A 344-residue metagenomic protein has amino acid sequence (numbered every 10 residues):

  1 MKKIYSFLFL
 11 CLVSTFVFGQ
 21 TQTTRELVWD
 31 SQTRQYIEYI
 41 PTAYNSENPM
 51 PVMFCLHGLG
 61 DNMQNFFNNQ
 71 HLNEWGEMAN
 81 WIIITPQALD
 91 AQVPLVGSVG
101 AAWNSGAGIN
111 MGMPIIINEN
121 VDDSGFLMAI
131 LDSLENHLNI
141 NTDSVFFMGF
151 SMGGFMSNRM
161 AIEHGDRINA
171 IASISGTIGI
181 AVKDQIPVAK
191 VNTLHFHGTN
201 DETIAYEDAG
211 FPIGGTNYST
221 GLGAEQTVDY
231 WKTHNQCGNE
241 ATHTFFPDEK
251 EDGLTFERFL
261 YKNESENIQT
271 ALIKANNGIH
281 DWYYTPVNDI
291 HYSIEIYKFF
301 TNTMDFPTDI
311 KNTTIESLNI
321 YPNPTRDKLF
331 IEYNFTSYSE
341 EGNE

Functional and structural regions predicted by a protein language model:
M1-T21, I310-E316, N323: Bacterial Sec-dependent N-terminal signal peptides
V17-V52, Q64-Q70, M78, E119 (+6 more regions): A domain-start/cap signature at the N-terminus of enzymes
Y44-P94, I168, I180-A181, T203-A205 (+1 more regions): Short substrate-entry loop that stabilizes the transition state in hydrolases
F54-G58, S175, H197-G198, N276: The conserved beta1-alpha1 loop
A107-L138: Alpha/beta-hydrolase active-site loop
N169-L254, L260-E266: The feature captures the conserved acid-bearing segment of alpha/beta-hydrolase catalytic domains
N288-P307: Catalytic active-site module of serine/aspartate enzymes centered on a nucleophile-bearing elbow/loop
M304-Y321, T336-Y338: Residue-level detector of functionally pivotal "anchor" positions at catalytic/ligand-binding pockets or at interdomain
